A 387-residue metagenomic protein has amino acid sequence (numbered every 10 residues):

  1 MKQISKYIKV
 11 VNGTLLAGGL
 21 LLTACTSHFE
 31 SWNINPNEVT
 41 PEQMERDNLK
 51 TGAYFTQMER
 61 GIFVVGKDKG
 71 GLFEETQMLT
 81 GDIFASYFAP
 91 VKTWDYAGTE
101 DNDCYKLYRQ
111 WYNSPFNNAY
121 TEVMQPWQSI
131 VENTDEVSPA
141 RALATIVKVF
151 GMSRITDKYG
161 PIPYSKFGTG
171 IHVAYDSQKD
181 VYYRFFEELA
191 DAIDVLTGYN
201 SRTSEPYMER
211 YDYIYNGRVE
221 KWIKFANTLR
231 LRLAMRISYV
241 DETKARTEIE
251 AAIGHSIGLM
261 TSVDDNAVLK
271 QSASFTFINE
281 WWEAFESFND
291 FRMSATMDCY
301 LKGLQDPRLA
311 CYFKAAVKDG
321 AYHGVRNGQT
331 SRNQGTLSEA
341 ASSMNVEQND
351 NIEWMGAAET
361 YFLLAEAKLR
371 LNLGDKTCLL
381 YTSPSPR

Functional and structural regions predicted by a protein language model:
M1-I34: Bacterial Sec-dependent N-terminal signal peptides
Q3, N35-T40, S177, G356: Short, solvent-exposed coil/turn linker segments
V11, L16-A17, K69, L79 (+7 more regions): Intrinsically disordered, low-complexity segments enriched in small/polar residues
A17, L22-T23, I34-N37, G324 (+3 more regions): Intrinsically disordered, low-complexity, compositionally biased regions/tails
G18, C25-T26, Y87, C104 (+1 more regions): Intrinsically disordered, low-complexity regions enriched in Ser/Pro/Gly/Gln/His and often acidic
L20, K67-D68, G374: Intrinsically disordered or highly flexible coil/loop and linker segments, enriched in small and charged/polar residues
C25-S86, Q125: Membrane-proximal, proline-rich intrinsically disordered regions
E45-L49, V91-S383, R387: Structured, solvent-exposed acidic/aromatic patches
